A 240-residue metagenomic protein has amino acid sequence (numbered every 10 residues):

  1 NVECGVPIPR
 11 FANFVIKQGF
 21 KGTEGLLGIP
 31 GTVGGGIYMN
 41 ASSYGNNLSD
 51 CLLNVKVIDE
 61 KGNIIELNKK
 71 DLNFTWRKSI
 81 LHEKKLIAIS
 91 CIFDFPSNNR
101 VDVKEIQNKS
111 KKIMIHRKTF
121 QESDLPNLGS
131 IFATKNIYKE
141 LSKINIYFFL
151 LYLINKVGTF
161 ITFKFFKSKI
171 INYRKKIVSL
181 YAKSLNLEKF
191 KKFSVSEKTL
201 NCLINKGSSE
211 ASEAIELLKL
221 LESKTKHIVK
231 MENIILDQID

Functional and structural regions predicted by a protein language model:
N1-M39: Anion-binding (especially nucleotide phosphate/pyrophosphate-binding) glycine-rich loop and adjoining beta-alpha core
I8-F11, K175, L218: Generic non-transmembrane alpha-helix signal with a bias for helix starts/N-cap capping motifs
N13-F20, M39-S49, L180-L187: A glycine- and small-aliphatic-rich helix-loop capping segment at beta-alpha/alpha-beta transitions that lines
G34-G45, I146-L150: An N-terminal domain-start capping segment
Y38-N68, E83-F93: Structural signature of FAD isoalloxazine-binding scaffolds in flavoprotein oxidoreductases
I64-E216, K224-D240: Phosphate/pyrophosphate- and phosphate-bearing ligand-binding catalytic cores of soluble enzymes
L221: Hydrophobic, well-ordered secondary-structure elements that form the walls of internal hydrophobic environments
